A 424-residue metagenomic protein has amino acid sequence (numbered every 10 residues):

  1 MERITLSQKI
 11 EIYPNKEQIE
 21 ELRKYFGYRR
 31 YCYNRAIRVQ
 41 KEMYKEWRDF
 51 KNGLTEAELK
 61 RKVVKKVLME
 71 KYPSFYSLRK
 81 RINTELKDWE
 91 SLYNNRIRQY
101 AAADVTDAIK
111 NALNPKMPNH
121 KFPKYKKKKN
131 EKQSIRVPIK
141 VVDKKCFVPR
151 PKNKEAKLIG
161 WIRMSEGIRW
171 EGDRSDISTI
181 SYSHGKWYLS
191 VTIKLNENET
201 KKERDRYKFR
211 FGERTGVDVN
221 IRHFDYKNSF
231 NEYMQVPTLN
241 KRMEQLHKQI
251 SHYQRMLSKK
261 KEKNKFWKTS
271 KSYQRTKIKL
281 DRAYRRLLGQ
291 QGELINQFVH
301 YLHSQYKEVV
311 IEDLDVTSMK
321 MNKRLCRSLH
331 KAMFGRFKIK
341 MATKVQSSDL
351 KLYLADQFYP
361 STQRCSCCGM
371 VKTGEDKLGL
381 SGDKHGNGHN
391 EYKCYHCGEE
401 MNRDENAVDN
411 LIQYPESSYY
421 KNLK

Functional and structural regions predicted by a protein language model:
M1-R98: Gly/serine-rich nucleotide phosphate-binding loop at the start of the catalytic core of nucleotide/ADP-ribose-handling
I4, Y182-G185: Short flexible coil/turn linkers enriched for glycine and charged/polar residues that connect secondary-structure
L6-I12, A156-E166, E232-P237: Generic detection of short hydrophobic beta-strand segments and adjacent strand-loop junctions
E20-R23, G27-N34, R96-Q99, A103 (+5 more regions): Non-catalytic, well-ordered alpha-helical scaffold segments
A36, Y100-L113, E405-P415: Stable alpha-helical structural segments in soluble proteins, enriched in small hydrophobic residues
I37-Y44, I109, L113-H120, L195: Long, hydrophobic, amphipathic alpha-helical segments used as structural scaffolds
L59-S183, K331: Acidic carboxylate diad motif detector
W187-K424: Positively charged, helix-rich recognition surfaces that bind polyanionic ligands
